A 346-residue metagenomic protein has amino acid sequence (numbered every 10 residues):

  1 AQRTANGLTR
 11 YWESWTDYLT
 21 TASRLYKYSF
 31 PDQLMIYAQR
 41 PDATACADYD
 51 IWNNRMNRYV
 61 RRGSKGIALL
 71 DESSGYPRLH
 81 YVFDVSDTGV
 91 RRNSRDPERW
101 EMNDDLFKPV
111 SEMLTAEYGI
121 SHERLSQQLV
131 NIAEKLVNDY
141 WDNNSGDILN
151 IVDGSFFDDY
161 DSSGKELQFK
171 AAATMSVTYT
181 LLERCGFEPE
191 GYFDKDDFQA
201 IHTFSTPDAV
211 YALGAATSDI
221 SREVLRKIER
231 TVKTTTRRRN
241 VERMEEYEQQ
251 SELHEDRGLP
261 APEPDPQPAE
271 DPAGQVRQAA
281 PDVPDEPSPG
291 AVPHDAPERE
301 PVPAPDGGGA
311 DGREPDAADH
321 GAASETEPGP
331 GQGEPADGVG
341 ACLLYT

Functional and structural regions predicted by a protein language model:
A1-A341: N-terminal accessory/interface modules of nucleic-acid-binding and processing proteins
Y345-T346: Conserved small/polar residues in nucleotide/adenosyl-binding loops
